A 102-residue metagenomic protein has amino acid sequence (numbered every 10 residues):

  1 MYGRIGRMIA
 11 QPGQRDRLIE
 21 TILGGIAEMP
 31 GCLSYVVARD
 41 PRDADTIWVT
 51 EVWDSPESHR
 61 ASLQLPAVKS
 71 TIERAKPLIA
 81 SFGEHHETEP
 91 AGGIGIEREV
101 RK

Functional and structural regions predicted by a protein language model:
Y2, V36-D45, T71-K102: Glycine-rich beta-strand-turn "strand-cap" elements at beta-sheet edges
Y2-M8, V36-L63: Short, well-ordered beta-strand segments in beta-rich or mixed alpha/beta enzyme and ligand-binding folds
R7-L18: Short, surface-exposed ligand-recognition loops at beta-strand->loop->(often short) alpha-helix junctions that present
A10-P12, S55, E89-G92: Non-catalytic surface loops within mature trypsin-like serine protease
G13, C32, R42-A44: A generic structural motif
I19, L33-Y35: Short structured motifs
G24-L33, V52-E87: An amphipathic, aromatic/His-enriched active-site/gating alpha helix that lines ligand/cofactor pockets
